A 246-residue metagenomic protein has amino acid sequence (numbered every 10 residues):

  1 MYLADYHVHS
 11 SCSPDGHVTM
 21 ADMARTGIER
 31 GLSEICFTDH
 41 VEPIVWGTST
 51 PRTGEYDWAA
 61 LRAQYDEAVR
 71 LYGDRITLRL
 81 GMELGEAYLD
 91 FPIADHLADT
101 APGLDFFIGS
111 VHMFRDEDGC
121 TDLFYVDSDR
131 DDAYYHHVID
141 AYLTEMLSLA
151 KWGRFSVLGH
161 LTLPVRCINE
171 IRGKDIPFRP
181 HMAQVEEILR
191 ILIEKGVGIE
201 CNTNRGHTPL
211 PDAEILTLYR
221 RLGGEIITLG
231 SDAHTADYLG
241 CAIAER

Functional and structural regions predicted by a protein language model:
M1-F91, A98-D99, V165-R179, G230-R246: An N-terminally biased module of ancient metal coordination in phosphate/nucleic-acid-related enzymes
M1-L3, L32, R75, L104 (+3 more regions): A general structural motif
D5-Y6, S128-D129, I171, G198-I199: Generic signal for short, ordered secondary-structure residues within or immediately flanking folded domains
D22, T144, E187, E214 (+1 more regions): Short Gly/charged-rich anion-binding patches and loops
T26-E29, L71, S148, I191 (+1 more regions): Alpha-helical scaffold elements within enzyme catalytic domains, especially in hydrolases
I35-F37, F107, L158, I199 (+1 more regions): Hydrophobic residues within beta-strands of alpha/beta enzymes
P51, E55-L192: Extended substrate/RNA-proximal surfaces in nucleic-acid metabolism proteins
R179-G240: Active-site-adjacent C-terminal substructures of enzyme catalytic domains
